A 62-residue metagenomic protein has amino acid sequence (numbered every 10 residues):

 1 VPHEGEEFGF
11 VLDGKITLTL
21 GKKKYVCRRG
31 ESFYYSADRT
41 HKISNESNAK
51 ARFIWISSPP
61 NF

Functional and structural regions predicted by a protein language model:
V1, F8, K24-Y25, N45: Short secondary-structure boundary/capping segments
V1-G5, I56-P59: Short beta-strand/loop turn elements enriched in aromatics
H3-L18: Short, conserved beta-strand element in jelly-roll/cupin
E4, T19, R28-R29, A49: Generic detection of intrinsically disordered/low-complexity segments and helix-coil linkers/edges
F10, Y34, W55: Conserved beta-strand segments that form the floor/walls of ligand-binding pockets within enzyme and binding domains
G14-T19, S32-F33, H41: Short beta-strand segments in beta-sandwich/barrel cores
G21-S36: Short acidic-glycine-tyrosine-enriched beta hairpin
R28, A37-F62: Ligand-binding loop in jelly-roll beta-barrel domains
